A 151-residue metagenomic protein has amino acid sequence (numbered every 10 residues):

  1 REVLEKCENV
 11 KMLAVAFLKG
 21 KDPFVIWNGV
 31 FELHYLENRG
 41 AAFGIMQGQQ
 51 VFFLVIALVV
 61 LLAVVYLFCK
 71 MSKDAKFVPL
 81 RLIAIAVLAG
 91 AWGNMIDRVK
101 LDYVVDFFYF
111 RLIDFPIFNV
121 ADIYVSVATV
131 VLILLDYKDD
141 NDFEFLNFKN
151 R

Functional and structural regions predicted by a protein language model:
R1-R151: Alpha-helical transmembrane bundles and membrane-interface segments of multipass inner-membrane proteins
